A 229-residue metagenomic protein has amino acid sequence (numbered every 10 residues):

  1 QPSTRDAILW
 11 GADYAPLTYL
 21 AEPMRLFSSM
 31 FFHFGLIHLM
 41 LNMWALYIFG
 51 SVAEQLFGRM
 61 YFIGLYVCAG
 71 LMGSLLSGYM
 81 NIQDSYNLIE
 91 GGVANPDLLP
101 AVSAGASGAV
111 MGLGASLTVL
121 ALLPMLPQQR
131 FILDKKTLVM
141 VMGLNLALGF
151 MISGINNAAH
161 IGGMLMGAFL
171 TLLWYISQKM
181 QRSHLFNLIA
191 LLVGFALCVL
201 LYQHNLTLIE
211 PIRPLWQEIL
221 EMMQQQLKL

Functional and structural regions predicted by a protein language model:
Q1-A104, M151-I155, E218-Q226: N-terminal TM1-TM2 helical hairpin plus the immediately adjacent luminal interfacial "cap"
M40, W44, L75, V110 (+2 more regions): Active-site His/Glu-centered metal-binding helix of metallohydrolases
G50, S116-L123, M166-Y175: Hydrophobic transmembrane alpha-helices
Q55, L120-K135, Y175-L188: Alpha-helical transmembrane bundle and helix-membrane interface signal in multi-pass integral membrane proteins
I63-V67, V110, L138-G143, I161 (+1 more regions): Hydrophobic alpha-helical transmembrane segments
M72-S77, A115, L148, L197: Alpha-helical transmembrane segments of multipass membrane proteins
L99-L120, A159: Membrane-interface micro-motifs in multi-pass membrane enzymes
L146-L229: C-terminal transmembrane module of polytopic alpha-helical membrane proteins
